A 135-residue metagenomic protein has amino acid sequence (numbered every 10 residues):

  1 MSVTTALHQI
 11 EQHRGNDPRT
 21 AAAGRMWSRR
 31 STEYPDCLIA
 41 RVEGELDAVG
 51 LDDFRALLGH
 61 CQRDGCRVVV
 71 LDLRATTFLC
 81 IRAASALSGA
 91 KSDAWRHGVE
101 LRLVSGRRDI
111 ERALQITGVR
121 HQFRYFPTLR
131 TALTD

Functional and structural regions predicted by a protein language model:
T4-T5, R14-A56, A75: STAS-typified acidic loop motif
E11-Q12, T131: A short, charged, Gly/Pro-tolerant segment at domain boundaries
E45-F123: Amphipathic alpha-helical interaction surfaces in cytosolic regulatory modules
C61, A132-D135: C-terminal alpha-helix
Q122-T128, A132: Short acidic-hydrophobic, aromatic-tinged amphipathic segments that line or gate anion-handling sites
